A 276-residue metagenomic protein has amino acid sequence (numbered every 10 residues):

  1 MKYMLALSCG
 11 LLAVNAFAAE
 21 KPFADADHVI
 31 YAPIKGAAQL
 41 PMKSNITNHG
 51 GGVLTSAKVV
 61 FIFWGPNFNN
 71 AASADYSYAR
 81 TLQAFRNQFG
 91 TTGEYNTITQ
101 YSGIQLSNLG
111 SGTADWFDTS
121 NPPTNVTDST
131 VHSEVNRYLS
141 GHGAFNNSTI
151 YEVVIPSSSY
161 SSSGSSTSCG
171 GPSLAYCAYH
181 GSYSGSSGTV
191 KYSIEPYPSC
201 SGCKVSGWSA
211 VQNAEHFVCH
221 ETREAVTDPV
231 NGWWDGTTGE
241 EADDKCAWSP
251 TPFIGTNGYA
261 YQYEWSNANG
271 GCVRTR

Functional and structural regions predicted by a protein language model:
M1-M4: Positively charged n-region of N-terminal signal peptides that target proteins for export
A13-N15: N-terminal signal peptide c-region/cleavage motif recognized by signal peptidases
E20-V135: N-terminal carbohydrate-binding/catalytic regions of secreted carbohydrate-active enzymes
T55-V59, N146-Y151, G188-K191: Loop/turn elements at helix/coil->beta-strand transitions in domains of secreted/extracellular proteins
L109-Y183: Active-site-proximal segments of metallohydrolase catalytic domains
G170-Q212, D228-R276: Metalloprotease/metallohydrolase-associated module, dominated by Zn2+-dependent proteases
H216-D228: Active-site recognition of the HExxH zinc-binding catalytic motif
